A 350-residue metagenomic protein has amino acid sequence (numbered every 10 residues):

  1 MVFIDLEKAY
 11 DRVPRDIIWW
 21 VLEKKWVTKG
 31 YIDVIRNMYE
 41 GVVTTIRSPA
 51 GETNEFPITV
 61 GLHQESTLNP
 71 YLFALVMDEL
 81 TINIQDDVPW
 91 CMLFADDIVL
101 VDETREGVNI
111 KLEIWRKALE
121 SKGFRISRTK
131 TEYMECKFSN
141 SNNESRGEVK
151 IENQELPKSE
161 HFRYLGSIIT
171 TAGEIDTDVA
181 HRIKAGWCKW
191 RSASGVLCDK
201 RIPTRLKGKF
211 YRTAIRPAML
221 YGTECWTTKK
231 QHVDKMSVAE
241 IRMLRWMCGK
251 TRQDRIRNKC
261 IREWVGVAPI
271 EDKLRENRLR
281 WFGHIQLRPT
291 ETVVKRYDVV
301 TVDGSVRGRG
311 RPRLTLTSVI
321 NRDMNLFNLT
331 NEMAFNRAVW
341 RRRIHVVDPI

Functional and structural regions predicted by a protein language model:
M1-E23: Conserved catalytic palm subdomain of right-hand nucleotidyl-transferase polymerases, strongest for RNA-directed enzymes
K25, K29-I32, N37, V43-S66 (+2 more regions): Short linear motifs embedded in intrinsically disordered, charge-biased segments
